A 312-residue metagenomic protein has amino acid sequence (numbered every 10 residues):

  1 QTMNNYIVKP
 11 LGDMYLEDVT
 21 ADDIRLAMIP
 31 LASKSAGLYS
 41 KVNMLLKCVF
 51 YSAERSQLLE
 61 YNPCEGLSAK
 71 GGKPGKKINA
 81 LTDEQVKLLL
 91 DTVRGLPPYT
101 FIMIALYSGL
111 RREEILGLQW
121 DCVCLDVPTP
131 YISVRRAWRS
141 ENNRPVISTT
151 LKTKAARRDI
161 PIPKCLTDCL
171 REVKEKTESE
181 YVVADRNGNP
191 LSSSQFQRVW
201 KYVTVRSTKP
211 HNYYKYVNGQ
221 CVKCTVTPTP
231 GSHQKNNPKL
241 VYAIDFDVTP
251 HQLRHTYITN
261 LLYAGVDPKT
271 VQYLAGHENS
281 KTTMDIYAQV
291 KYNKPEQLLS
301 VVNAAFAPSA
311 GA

Functional and structural regions predicted by a protein language model:
Q1-E60, G75-K77, N189-Q195, N212-Y214 (+1 more regions): N-terminal core-binding DNA-recognition domain of tyrosine site-specific recombinases/integrases
E17-D22, Y51-K73, C224-S232, S300: Short, charged hinge/linker segments at domain and secondary-structure junctions
A36, K87, D91-L96, S108 (+4 more regions): Short, basic (Lys/Arg/His-rich) helix/loop patches that form interaction surfaces in the mid-to-C-terminal regions
A36-M44, R55-W120, D126-P128, A155-R157 (+1 more regions): Basic, Lys/Arg- and aromatic-enriched nucleic-acid-binding interface segment
S68-A69, Q85, L118-E175: Conserved tyrosine-mediated DNA breakage-rejoining catalytic core shared by Y-recombinases
A80, W138, T167, A275-S300: Catalytic-site neighborhood detector that most strongly recognizes the C-terminal catalytic loop/helix of tyrosine
C122-Y131, D247, V266-I286: Short, polar N-cap/turn motifs at the start of nucleic acid-interacting alpha helices
V127-P128, S140-R157, K164-L166, N187 (+5 more regions): C-terminal secondary-structure termini that scaffold catalytic or DNA-interacting sites
